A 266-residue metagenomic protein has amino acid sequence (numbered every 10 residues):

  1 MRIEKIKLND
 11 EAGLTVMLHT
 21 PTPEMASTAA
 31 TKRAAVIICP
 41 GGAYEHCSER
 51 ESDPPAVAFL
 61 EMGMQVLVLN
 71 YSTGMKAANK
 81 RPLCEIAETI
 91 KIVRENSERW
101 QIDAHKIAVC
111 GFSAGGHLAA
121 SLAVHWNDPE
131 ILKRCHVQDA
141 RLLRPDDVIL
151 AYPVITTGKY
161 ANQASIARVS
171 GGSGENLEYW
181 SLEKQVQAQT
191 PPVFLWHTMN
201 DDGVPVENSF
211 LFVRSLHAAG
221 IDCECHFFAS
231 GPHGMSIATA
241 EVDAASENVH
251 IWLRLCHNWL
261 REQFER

Functional and structural regions predicted by a protein language model:
M1-T31: N-terminal cap/lid segment of alpha/beta-hydrolase-fold proteins
K32-G41: Short beta-strand element of the alpha/beta-hydrolase
E49-L67: Short amphipathic alpha-helix adjacent to the substrate-entry channel of hydrolases
A77-E98, I251-W252: Alpha/beta-hydrolase active-site loop
K91-S165, S173, L177-E178: Primarily recognizes the serine-hydrolase "nucleophile elbow" in alpha/beta-hydrolase and SGNH/GDSL folds
Q189, L195-H197, D201: Short beta-strand/loop motif that positions the catalytic acidic residue of the alpha/beta-hydrolase fold
D202-L211: Conserved alpha/beta-hydrolase "acid-adjacent" motif
F210-R266: C-terminal catalytic histidine-bearing segment of alpha/beta-hydrolase fold enzymes
